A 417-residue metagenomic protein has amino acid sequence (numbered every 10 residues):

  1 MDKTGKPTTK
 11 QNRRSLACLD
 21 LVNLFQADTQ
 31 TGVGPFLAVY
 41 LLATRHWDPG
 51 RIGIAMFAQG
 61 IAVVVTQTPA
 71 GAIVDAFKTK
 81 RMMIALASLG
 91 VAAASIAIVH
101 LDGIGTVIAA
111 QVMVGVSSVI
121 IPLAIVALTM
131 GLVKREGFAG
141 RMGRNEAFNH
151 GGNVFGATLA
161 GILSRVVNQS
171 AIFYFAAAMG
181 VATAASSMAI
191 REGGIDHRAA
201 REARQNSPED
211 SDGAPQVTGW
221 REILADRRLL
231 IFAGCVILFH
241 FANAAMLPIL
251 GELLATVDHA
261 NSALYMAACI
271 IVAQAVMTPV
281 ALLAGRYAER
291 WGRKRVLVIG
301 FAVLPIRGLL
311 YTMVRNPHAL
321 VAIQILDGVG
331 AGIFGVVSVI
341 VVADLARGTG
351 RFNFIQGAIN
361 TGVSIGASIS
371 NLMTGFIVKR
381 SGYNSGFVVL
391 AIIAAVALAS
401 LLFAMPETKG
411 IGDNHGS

Functional and structural regions predicted by a protein language model:
D2-R14, G194-F232, S417: Juxtamembrane intracellular "pre-TM" segments in multi-pass secondary transporters
K10-G60, L230-I231, H240-L254: Helix-loop boundary and gating motifs at the non-cytosolic
W47-A58, D258-A275, F354-A358: Loop-to-transmembrane helix entry
T66-K78, V280-G292: Helix-to-loop junctions at the C-terminal end of transmembrane segments in multipass secondary transporters
M82-I96, R295-L310: Structural signature of the two symmetry-related core transmembrane helices
V112-G151: Cytoplasmic helix-loop-helix junction between adjacent transmembrane helices in 12-TM secondary transporters
R165-A178, F376-A394: A membrane-interface helix-boundary motif in multi-pass transporters
A178-R201, L398-M405: C-terminal membrane-cytosol helix-exit motif in multi-pass small-molecule transporters
